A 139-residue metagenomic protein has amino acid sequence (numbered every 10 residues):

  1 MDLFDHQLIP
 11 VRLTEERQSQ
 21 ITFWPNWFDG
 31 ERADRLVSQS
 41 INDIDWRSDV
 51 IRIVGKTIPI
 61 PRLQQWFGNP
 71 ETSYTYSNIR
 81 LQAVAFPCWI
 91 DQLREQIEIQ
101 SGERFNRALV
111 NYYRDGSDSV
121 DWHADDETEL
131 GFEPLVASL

Functional and structural regions predicted by a protein language model:
M1-S138: Non-heme Fe(II) oxygenase metal-center motifs and adjacent flexible, charged/small-residue loops
